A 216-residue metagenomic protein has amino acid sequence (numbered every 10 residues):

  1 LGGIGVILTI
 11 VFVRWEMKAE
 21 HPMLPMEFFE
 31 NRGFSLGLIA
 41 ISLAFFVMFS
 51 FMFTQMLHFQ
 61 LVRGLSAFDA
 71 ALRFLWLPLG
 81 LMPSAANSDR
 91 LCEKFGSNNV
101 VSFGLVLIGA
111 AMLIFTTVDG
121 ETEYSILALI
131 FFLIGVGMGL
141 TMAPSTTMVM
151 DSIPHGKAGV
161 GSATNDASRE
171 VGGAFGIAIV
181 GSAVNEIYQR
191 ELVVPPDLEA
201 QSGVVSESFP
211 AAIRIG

Functional and structural regions predicted by a protein language model:
L1, L8, M17-G156, V160: Transmembrane core module of solute transporters
L1-V11, S208-G216: Short intrinsically disordered, low-complexity coil segments enriched in acidic
L8-E20, A183-Q189: Structural signal for alpha-helical transmembrane segments and their membrane-water exit/capping regions in multi-pass
T146-D151, T164-G216: Hydrophobic transmembrane architecture of multi-pass small-molecule transporters
